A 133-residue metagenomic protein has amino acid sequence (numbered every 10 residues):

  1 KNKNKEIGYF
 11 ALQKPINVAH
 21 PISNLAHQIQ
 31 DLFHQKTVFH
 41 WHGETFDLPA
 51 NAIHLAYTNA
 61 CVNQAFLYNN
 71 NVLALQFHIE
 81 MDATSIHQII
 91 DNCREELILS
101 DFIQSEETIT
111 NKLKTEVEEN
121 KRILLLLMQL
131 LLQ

Functional and structural regions predicted by a protein language model:
K1-T84: Pocket-forming structural segment of enzyme catalytic cores
M81-Q133: Acyltransferase
